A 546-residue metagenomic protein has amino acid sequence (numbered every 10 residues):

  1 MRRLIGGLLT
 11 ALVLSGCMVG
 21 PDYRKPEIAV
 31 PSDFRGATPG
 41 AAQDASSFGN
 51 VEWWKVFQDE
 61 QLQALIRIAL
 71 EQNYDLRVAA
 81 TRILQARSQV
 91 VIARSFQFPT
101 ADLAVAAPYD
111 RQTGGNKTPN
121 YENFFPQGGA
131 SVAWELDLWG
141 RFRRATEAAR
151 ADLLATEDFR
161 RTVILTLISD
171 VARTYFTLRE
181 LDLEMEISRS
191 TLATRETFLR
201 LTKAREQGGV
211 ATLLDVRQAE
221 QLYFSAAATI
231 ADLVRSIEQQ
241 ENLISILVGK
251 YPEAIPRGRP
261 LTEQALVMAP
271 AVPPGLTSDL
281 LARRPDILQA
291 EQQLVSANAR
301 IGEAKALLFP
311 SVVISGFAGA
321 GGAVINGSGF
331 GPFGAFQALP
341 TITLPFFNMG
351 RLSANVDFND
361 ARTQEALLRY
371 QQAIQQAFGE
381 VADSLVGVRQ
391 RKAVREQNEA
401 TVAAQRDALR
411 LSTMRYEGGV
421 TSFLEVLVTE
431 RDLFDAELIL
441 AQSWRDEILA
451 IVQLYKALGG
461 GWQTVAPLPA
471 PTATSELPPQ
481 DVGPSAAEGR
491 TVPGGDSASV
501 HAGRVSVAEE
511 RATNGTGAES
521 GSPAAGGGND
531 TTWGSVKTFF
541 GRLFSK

Functional and structural regions predicted by a protein language model:
S15-G16: C-terminal motif of bacterial Sec signal peptides marking the signal peptidase cleavage site
P26-D44: Post-signal peptide N-terminal segment of mature Sec-exported envelope proteins
T38-I68: Regulatory alphaC helix of protein kinase catalytic domains
R77, Q97-E122, A133-T162, L181-D182 (+7 more regions): Small/polar (Gly/Ser/Thr/Ala-rich) solvent-exposed segments that form structured loops/beta-strands/short helices used
V78-A93, V163, L167-S190, T194-L199 (+7 more regions): Amphipathic alpha-helical coiled-coil segments
F124-V132, T174, L276, F336-I342: Hydrophobic, lipid-facing positions within transmembrane beta-strands of outer-membrane proteins
S190-A193, V210-T212, A231-L281, S422 (+1 more regions): Short, solvent-exposed, mixed-charge loop/turn linkers that connect secondary-structure elements
Y251-P252, L266-M268, L438-K546: Acidic, low-complexity, intrinsically disordered peripheral segments
